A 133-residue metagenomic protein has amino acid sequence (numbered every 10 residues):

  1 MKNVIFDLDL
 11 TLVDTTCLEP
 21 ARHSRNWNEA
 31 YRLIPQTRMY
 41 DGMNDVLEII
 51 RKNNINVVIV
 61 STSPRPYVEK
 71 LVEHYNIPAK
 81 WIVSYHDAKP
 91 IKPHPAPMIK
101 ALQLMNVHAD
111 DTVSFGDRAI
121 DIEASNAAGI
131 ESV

Functional and structural regions predicted by a protein language model:
M1-L18: Asp-based phosphoryl-transfer active-site loop
L18-E29, I77-I82: Short, basic/glycine-rich phosphate-binding loops at helix/coil junctions that contact nucleotide phosphates
P20, N44-E48, R118-D121, S132: Short glycine/proline-centered loop/turn elements that form peptide/ligand docking sites
A30-I59, R65-E69, E73, P95: Short, acidic loop-to-helix structural element flanking the phosphoryl-transfer center in phosphate-processing enzymes
N53-I59, A109-T112, E131: Short active-site oxyanion
P64-V113, A119-A128: Substrate-recognition "cap/lid" segment bordering the active-site pocket of phosphatases
